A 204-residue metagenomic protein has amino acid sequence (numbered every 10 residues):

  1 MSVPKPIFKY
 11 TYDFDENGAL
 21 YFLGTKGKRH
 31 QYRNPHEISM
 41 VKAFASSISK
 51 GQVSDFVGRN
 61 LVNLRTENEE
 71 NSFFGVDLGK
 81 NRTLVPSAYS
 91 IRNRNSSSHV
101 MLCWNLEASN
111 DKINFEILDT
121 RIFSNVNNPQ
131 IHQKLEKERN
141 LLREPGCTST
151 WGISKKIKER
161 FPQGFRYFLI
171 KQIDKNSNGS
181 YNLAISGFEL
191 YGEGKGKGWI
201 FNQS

Functional and structural regions predicted by a protein language model:
S2-F8, Y12-N17, A45-K50, V57-F73 (+1 more regions): Trp- and acidic/polar-enriched beta-sheet ligand-binding modules for extracellular glycan and matrix recognition
N17-F56: Predominantly extracellular/luminal regions of secreted and cell-surface proteins, especially disulfide-bonded
L78-K80: A short glycine/threonine-centered beta-strand motif
V85-A88: A short, Gly/Thr-enriched small/hydrophobic beta-strand-prone motif that recurs across taxa
S90-R92: Short edge beta-strand/loop segments characteristic of extracellular beta-sandwich folds
